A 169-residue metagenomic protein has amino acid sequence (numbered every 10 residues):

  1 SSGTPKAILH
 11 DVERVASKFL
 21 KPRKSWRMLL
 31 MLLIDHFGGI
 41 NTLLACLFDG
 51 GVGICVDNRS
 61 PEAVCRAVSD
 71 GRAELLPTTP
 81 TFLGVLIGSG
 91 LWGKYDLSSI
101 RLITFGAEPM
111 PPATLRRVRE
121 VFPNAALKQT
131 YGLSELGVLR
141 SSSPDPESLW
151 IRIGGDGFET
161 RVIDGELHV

Functional and structural regions predicted by a protein language model:
S1-L20: Conserved AMP-binding A3 loop
V15, S60, T81-L83, M110 (+1 more regions): Alpha-helix capping/helix-boundary segments
A16-R27, D35-E74: Conserved AMP-binding/adenylation subdomain of ANL enzymes
W26-M28, R101-L102: Residues that mark the start of a beta-strand
V68, L76-T79, I103, T160: Residue-level signal for inorganic ion chemistry
L75-P77, S89-E147: Gly/Ser/Thr-rich phosphate-binding loop
E159-V169: AMP-binding/adenylate-forming core of the ANL superfamily
